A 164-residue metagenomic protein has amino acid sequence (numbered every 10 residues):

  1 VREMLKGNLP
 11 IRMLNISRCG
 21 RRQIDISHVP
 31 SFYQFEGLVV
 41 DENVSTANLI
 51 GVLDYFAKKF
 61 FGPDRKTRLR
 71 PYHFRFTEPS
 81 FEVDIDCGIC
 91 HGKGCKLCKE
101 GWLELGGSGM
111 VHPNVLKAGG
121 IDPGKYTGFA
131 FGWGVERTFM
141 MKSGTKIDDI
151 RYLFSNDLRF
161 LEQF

Functional and structural regions predicted by a protein language model:
V1-F164: TRNA-recognition modules of translation machinery and tRNA-sensing kinases, especially anticodon-binding
